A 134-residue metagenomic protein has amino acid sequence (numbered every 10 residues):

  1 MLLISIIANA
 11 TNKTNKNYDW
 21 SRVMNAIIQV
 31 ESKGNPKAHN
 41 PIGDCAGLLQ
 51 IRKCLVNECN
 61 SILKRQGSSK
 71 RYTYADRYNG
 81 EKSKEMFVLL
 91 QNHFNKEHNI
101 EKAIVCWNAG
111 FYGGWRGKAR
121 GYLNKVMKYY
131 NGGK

Functional and structural regions predicted by a protein language model:
L2-A10: Hydrophobic h-region of N-terminal signal peptides that target proteins for export in Gram-negative bacteria
N9-D19: Cleaved targeting-peptide boundary
Y18-N35, I51, F87, A103-F111: Short, functionally critical alpha-helical segments immediately adjacent to catalytic or ligand/cofactor-binding
A26, N40-P41, C45-C54: Extracytoplasmic strand-loop-helix segments at the start of, or within, the mature domains of secreted/periplasmic
N35-A38, E58-N60: Short, solvent-exposed loop/turn elements at domain surfaces
P36-K37, G113-G117: Extracytoplasmic/secreted cell-surface and envelope-processing proteins
K53-G114, L123-G132: Alpha-helical segment that forms one wall of the substrate-binding/catalytic cleft in peptidoglycan-active domains
R120: Active-site-proximal loop/helix of nucleotide/amide-processing enzymes and allied scaffolds
